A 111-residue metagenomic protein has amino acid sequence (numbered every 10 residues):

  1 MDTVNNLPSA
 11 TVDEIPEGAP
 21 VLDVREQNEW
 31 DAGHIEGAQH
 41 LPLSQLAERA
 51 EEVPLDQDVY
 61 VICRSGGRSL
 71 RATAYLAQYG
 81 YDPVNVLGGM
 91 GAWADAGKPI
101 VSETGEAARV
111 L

Functional and structural regions predicted by a protein language model:
M1-P20, E26-D58, G67-L111: Rhodanese-like catalytic fold shared by cysteine-dependent sulfurtransferases and DSP/PTP-type phosphatases
I62: Short, surface-exposed ligand- or partner-binding patches at beta-edge/loop junctions that are enriched in aromatics
